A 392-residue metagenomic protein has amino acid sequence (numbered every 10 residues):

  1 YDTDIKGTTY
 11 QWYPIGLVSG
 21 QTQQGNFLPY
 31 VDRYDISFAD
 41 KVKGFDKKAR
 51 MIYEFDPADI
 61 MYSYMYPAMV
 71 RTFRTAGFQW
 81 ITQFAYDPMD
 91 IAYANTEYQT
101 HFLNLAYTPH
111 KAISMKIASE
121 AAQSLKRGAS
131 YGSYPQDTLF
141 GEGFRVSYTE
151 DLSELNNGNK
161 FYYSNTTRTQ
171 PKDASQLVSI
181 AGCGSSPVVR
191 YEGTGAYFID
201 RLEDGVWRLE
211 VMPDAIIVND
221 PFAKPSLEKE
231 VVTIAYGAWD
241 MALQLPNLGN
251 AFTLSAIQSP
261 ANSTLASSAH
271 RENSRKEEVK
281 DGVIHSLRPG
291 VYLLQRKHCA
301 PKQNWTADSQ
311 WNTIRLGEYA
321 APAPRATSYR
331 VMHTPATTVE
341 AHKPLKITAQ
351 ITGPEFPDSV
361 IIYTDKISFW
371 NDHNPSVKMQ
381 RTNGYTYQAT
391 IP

Functional and structural regions predicted by a protein language model:
Y1, Y62-S63: Active-site glycine- and acidic-residue-rich loops that bind and position anionic ligands or nucleotide-like cofactors
T3-D56: Glycoside hydrolase catalytic-domain groove-lining segments
Y13, F55-A58, F78, Y86: An acidic- and aromatic-residue-enriched active-site/binding cleft used to recognize and process polar
S63-F140: Substrate-binding cleft of secreted/luminal carbohydrate-active enzymes
A121-A174: Catalytic cores of secreted or luminal carbohydrate-active enzymes
L155-V331, P335-E340: Extended non-globular C-terminal regions
W305-P392: Glycan-association/targeting regions that enable binding to alpha-glucans and other polysaccharides
